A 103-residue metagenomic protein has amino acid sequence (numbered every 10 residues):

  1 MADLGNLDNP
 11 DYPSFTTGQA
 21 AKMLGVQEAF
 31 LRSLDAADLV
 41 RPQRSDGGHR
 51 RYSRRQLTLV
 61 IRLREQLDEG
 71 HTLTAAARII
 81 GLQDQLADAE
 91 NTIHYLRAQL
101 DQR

Functional and structural regions predicted by a protein language model:
A2-P13, K22, A36, R41 (+1 more regions): Arg/Lys-rich, alpha-helical DNA-contact motif
T17-G18, R32: Residues within the helices of the helix-turn-helix
Q27-F30: Short coil turns linking two alpha-helices in DNA-binding domains
R41-G47: Beta-hairpin "wing" of winged helix-turn-helix
G47-R54: Minor-groove-contacting beta-hairpin "wing" of winged helix-turn-helix DNA-binding domains
